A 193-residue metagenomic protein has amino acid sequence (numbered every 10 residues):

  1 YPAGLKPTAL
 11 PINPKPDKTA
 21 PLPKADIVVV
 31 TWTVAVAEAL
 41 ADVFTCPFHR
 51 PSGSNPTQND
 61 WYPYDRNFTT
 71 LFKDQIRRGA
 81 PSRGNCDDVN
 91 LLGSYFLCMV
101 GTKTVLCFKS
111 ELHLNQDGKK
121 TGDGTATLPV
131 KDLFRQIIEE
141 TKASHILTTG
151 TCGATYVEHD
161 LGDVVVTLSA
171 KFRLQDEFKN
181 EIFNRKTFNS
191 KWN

Functional and structural regions predicted by a protein language model:
Y1-N193: Accessory terminal and edge-of-domain segments that mediate assembly/interaction and cofactor placement around
